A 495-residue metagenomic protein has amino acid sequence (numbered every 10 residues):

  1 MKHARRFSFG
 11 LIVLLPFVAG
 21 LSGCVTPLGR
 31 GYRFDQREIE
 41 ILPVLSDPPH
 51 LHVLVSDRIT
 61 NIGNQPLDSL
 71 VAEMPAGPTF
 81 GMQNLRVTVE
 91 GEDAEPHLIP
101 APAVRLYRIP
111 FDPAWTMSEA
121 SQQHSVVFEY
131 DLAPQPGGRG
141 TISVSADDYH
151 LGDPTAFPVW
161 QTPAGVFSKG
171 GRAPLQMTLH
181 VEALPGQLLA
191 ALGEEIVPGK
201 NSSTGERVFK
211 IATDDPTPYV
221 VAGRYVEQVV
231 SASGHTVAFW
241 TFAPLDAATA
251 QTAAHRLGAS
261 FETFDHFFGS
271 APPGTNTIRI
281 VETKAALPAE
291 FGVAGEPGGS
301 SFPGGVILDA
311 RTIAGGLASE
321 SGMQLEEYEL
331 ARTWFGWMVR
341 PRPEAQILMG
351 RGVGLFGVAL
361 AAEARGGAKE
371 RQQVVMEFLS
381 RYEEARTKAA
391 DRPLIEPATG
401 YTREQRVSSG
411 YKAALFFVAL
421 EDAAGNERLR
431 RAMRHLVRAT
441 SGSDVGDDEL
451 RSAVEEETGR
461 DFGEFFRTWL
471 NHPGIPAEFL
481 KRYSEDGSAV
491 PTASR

Functional and structural regions predicted by a protein language model:
G23-H52, S484-A489: N-terminal, polar/Ser/Thr-rich
P27-G29, P78-T116, G137, P288-E296: Solvent-exposed beta-strand/loop surfaces of large extracellular or lumenal domains
L28-R30, V53-R58, Q83-E90, D131-G137 (+1 more regions): Beta/coil-rich, acidic/histidine-enriched accessory regions frequently appended to metallopeptidases
V55-D57, V226-Q346, G357: Juxtacatalytic substrate-recognition/specificity segment
I59-G63: Asparagine-centered strand-capping/turn motif at beta-strand->loop junctions
D68-A94, P174-G186: Solvent-exposed beta-hairpin/edge-strand motifs
P100-A101, I109-W115, S125-Y225: Extended, low-hydrophobicity, Ser/Thr/Pro/Gly-biased non-transmembrane segments
G298-G299, S321, A345-A423, T440 (+4 more regions): Acidic/His/Gly-enriched intrinsically disordered linker/tail segments that often contain short helix/coil "MoRF-like"
